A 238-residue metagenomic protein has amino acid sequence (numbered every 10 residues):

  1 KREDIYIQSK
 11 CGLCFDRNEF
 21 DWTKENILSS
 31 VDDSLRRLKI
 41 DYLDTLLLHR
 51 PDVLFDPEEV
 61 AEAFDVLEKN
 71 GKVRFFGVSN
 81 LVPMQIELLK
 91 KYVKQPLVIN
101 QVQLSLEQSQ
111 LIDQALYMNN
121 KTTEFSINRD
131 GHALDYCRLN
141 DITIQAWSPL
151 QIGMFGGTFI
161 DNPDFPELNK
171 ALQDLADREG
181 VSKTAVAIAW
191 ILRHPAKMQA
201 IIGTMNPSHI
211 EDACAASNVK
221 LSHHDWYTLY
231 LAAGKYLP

Functional and structural regions predicted by a protein language model:
K1-I5: Alpha-helix-loop-beta-strand connector modules within alpha/beta enzyme cores
Y6-N18, Y42, L47: N-terminal small/glycine-rich loop or linker at the start of catalytic domains across soluble metabolic enzymes
G12, H49-P51, S105: Short strand-loop junctions, especially beta-strand C-caps/beta-turns that link beta-sheets to coils or alpha-helices
L13-T23, F159-I160: Surface-exposed, active-site-proximal loop segments in enzymatic domains
W22-L38, M84-E87: Short, acidic/polar
R36-D56: Active-site groove signature of glycoside hydrolases
F55-P238: Beta/alpha (TIM)-barrel catalytic core signal, keyed to glycine-rich beta->alpha loops juxtaposed to Asp/Glu that bind
